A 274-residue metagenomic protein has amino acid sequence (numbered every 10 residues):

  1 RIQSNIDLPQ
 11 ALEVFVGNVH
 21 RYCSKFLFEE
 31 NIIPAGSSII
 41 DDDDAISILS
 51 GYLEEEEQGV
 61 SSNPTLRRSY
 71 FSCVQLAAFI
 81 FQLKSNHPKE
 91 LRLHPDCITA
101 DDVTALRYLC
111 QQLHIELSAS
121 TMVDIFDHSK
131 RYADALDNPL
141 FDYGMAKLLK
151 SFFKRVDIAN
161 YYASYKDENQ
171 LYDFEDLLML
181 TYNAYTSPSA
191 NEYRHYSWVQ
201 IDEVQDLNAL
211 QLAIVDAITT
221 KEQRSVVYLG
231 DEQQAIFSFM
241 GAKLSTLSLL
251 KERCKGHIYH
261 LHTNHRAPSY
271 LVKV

Functional and structural regions predicted by a protein language model:
I2-D101, S248: Conserved P-loop NTPase-based nucleic-acid remodeling module centered on helicase motor cores
I2-N5, E29-I33, A213-D216, G241-S245 (+1 more regions): Short, glycine/charged-enriched secondary-structure capping and boundary segments
F15, D44-A45, L140-L249, T263-A267 (+1 more regions): Conserved helicase NTPase motor core
G17-S24, S47, Y70-F81, A100-T104 (+6 more regions): Non-catalytic, well-ordered alpha-helical scaffold segments
R21, R224, E252-R253: ATPase/helicase motor core of nucleic-acid motors
A35-S38, G256-T263: Inter-lobe coupling/hinge region of RecA-like P-loop helicase motors
E57, A78-D157, Y161, Y165: Conserved ATP-driven helicase/translocase motor core recognized via long, highly charged RecA-like/P-loop NTPase domain
C254-K255, V272: Helix-loop-helix "sensor" segment of P-loop NTPases
